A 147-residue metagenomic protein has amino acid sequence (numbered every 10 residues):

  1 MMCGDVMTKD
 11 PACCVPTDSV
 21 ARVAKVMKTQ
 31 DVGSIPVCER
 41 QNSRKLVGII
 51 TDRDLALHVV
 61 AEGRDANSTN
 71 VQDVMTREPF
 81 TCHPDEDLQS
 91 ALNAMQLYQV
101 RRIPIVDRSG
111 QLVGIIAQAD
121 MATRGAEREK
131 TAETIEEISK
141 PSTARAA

Functional and structural regions predicted by a protein language model:
M1-D10, T51-T81, D87-Q96, A117-A147: Tandem CBS (Bateman) regulatory domains
K9-C13, K45-L46, T81, Q111: Short, flexible active-site loop motifs that bind/organize anionic cofactors or intermediates
D10, R22, V26-K28, I35 (+3 more regions): A broad "ordered helical/assembly scaffold" signature
A12-C13, R40-K45, G63-A66: A broad, low-specificity signal for short, low-complexity segments enriched in glycine/proline and polar/charged
C13-V32, C38-E39, C82-Q99, V106: The conserved cystathionine-beta-synthase
M27-Q30, I35-D54, M95, I103-A119: A glycine-centered beta-loop-beta connector
